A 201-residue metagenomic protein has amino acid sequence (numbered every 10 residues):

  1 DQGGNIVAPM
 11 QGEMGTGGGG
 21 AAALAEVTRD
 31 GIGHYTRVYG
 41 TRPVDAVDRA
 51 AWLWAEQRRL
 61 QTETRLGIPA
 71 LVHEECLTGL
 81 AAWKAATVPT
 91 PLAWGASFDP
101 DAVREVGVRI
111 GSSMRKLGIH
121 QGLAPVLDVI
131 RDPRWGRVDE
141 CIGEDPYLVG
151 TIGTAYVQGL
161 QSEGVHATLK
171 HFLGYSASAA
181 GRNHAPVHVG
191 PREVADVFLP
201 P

Functional and structural regions predicted by a protein language model:
D1-P201: Glycoside hydrolase catalytic-domain context in secreted enzymes
